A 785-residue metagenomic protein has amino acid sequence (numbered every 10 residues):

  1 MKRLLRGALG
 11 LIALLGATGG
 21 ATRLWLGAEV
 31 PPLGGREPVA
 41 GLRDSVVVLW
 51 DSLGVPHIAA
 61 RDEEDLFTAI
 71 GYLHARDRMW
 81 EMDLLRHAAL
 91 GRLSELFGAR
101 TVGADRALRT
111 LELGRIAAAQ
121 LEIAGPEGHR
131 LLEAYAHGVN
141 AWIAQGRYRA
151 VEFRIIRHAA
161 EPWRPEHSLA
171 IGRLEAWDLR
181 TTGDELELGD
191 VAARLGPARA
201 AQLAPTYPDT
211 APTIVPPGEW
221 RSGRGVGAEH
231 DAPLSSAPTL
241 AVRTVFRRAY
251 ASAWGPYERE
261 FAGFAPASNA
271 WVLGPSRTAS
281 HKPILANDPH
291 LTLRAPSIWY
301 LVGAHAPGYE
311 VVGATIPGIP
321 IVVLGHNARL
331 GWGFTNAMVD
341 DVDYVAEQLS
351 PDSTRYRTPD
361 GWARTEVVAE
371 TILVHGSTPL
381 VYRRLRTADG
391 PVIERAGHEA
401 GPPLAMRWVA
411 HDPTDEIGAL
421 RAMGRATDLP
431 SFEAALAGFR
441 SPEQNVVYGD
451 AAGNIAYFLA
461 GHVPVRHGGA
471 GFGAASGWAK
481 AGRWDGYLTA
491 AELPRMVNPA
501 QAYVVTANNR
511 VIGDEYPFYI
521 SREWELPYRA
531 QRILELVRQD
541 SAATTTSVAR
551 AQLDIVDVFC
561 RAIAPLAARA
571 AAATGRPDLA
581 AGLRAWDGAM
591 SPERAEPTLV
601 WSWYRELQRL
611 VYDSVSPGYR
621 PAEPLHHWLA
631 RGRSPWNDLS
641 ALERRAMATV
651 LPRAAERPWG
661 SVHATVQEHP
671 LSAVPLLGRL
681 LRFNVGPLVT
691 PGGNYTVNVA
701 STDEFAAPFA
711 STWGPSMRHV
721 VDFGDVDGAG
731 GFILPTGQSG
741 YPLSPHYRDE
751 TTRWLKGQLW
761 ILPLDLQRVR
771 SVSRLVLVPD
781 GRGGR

Functional and structural regions predicted by a protein language model:
M1-L15: N-terminal Sec-pathway targeting helices
G20-I284, P289-A295, G313: Substrate-recognition/specificity elements adjacent to catalytic centers across diverse enzyme folds
G103, G114-R115, A136-H137, P413-Q444 (+2 more regions): Proteins synthesized as precursors that undergo proteolytic processing into mature forms
R164, R576-V666: A terminal-accessory region detector
Y250, G263-A265, A306-I321, G325-L330 (+1 more regions): Glycine- and hydrophobic-rich flexible loops that cap the catalytic core of alpha/beta enzyme folds
S441-D540, L607-Q608: Hydrophobic alpha-helical segments
Y519, E523-R576, R657-R785: Terminal end segments
